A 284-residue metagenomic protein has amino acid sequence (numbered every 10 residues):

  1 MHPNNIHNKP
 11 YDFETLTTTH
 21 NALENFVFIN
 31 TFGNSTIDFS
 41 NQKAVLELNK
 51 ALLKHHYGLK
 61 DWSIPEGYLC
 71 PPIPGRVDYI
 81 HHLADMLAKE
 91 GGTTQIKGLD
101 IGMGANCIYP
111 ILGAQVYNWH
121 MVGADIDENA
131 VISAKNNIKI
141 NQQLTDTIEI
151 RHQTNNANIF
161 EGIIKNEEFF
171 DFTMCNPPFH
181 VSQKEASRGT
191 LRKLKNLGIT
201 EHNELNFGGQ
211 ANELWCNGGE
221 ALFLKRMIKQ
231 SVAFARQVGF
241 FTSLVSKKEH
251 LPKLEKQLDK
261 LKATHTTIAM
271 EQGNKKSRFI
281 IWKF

Functional and structural regions predicted by a protein language model:
M1-C70, D85: N-terminal auxiliary segments of SAM/dcSAM-dependent transferases
A44, P71-R76, C216-F223: Phosphate/oxyanion-binding active-site loops and adjacent basic polyanion-contact surfaces
E47, D78, H82, F223-M227: Well-ordered alpha-helical segments embedded in enzymatic catalytic cores
L52-H56, P74-K97: Conserved alpha-helix/loop element of class I SAM-dependent methyltransferases that forms part of the SAM/SAH-binding
T93-A105, V122: Conserved class I S-adenosyl-L-methionine
A105-W119: Conserved SAM-binding loop of SAM-dependent methyltransferases across substrates and taxa, primarily the Class I
I126-E128, K135, I140-I268: S-adenosylmethionine
N274-F284: Helix-rich interaction surfaces within compact, conserved domain-sized segments that mediate assembly or partner
